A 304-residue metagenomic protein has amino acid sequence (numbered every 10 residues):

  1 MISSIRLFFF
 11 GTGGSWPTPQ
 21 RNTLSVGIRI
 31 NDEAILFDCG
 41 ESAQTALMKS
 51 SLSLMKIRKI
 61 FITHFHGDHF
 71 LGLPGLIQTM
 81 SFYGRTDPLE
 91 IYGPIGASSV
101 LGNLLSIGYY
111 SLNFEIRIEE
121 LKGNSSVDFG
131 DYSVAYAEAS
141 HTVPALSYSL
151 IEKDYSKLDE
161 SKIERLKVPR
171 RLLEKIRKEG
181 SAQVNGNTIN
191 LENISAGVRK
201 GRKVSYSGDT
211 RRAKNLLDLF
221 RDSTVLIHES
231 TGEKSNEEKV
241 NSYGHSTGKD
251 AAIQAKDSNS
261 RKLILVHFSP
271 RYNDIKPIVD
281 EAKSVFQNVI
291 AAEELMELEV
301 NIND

Functional and structural regions predicted by a protein language model:
M1-S50, T86-P88, Y148-L150, A196-S207 (+1 more regions): Conserved beta-strand hairpin/beta-sheet module of binuclear metal-dependent hydrolase folds, prominently
F8, Y92, R117-K122, A135-A137 (+1 more regions): General small-molecule cofactor/ligand-binding pocket signal
T12-G14, S42, F65, G96 (+5 more regions): Active-site metal-binding loops of divalent metal-dependent hydrolases
P17-T18, G130-Y206, T210-L219, V225-I227: Active-site-proximal loop/helix segment associated with metal-binding centers of metalloenzymes
S42-Y92, R117-K122: Active-site metal-binding motif and surrounding structural segment of the metallo-beta-lactamase
L73-M80, L104, N273-E281: Metal-dependent catalytic neighborhoods of phosphoester/phosphodiester hydrolases
G108-E119: A glycine-rich helix N-cap at a beta->alpha junction
K178-E297: Cap/insert and terminal regions of metallo-dependent hydrolase folds
